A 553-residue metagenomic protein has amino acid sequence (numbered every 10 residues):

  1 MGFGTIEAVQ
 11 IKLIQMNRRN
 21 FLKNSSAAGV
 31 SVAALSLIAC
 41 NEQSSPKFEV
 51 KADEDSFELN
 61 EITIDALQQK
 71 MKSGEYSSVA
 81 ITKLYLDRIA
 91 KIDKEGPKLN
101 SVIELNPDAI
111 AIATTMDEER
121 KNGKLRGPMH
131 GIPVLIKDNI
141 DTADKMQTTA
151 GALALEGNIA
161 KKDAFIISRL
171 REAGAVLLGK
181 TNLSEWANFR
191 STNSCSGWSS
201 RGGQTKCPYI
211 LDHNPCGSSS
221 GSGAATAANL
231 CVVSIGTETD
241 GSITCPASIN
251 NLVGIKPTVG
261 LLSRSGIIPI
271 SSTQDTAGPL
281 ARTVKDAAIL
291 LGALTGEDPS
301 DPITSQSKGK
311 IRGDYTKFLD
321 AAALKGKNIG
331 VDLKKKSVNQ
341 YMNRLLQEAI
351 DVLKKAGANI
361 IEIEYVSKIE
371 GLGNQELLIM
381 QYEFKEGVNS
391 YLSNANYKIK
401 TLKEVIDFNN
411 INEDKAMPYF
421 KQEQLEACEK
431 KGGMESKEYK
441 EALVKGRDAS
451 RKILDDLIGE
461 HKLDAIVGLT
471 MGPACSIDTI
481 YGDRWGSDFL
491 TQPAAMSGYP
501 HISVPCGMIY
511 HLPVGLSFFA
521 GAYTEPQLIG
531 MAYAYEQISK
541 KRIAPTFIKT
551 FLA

Functional and structural regions predicted by a protein language model:
V9-G29: N-terminal secretory signal peptides and thylakoid transit peptides that target proteins across membranes
S25, G29-A34, C40-G157, W186-N188 (+4 more regions): Short, well-ordered alpha-helical
K72-S73, L86-E95, T114-K121, R171-E172 (+7 more regions): Sec-exported extracytoplasmic/periplasmic mature domains
G74, G131, K137, E172 (+5 more regions): Glycine-rich, small-residue loops and helix-cap segments that act as flexible hinges at active-site edges
T82, T114, A164, D314 (+4 more regions): Acyltransferase
K91, E172, V176, A227-G330 (+3 more regions): Structural helix-boundary/capping segments
M129-A277, P302-Q306, D332-K334, I466-G482 (+1 more regions): Short glycine/serine-rich loop/turn segments
H130-A150, K317-G330, Y382-A449, S503-P513: Short helix-loop capping/hinge segments that flank enzyme active sites or metal/cofactor-binding pockets
